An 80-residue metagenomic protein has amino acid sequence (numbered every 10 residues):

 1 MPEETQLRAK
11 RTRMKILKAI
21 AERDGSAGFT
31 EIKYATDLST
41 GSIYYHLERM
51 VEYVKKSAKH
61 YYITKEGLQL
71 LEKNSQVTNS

Functional and structural regions predicted by a protein language model:
M1-I16, S39-T40: Short alpha-helical segments that sit at the start of domains
T12, T36, T64: Ser/Thr-centric signal marking residues that sit in or immediately flank functional binding/regulatory motifs
A21-D24, S57: Short helix-capping/hinge SLiMs at alpha-helix to coil transitions
G25-A35: Short acidic, hydrophobic short linear motifs in intrinsically disordered regions
D37-R49: Short amphipathic alpha-helical interaction segments
V51-H60: A short, conserved structural fragment
H60-E66: Short, basic, alpha-helical segments at the C-terminal edge of helix-turn-helix-like DNA-binding modules
G67-S80: Conserved segment of winged-helix/HTH DNA-binding domains
